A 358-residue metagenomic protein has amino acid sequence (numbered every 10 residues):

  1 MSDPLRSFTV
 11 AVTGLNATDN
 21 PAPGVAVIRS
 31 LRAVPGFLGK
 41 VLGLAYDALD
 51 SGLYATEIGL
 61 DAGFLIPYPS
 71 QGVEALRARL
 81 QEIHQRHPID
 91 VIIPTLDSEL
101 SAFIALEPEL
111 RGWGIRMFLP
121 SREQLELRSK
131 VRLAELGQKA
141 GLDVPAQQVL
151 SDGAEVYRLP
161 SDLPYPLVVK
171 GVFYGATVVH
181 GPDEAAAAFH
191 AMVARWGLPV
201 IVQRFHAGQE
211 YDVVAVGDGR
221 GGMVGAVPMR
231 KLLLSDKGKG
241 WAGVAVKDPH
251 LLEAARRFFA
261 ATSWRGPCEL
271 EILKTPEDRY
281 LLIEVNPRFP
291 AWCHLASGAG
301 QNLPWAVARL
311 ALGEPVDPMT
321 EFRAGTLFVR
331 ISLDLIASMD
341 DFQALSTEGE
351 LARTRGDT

Functional and structural regions predicted by a protein language model:
M1-F118: ATP-binding N-terminal substructure of ATP-dependent carboxylate-amine bond-forming enzymes
A45-D50, D97-E99, E123, G219-G222 (+1 more regions): Short glycine-enriched loops at secondary-structure junctions
V73-A78, L119, L125-V131, V178-H180 (+1 more regions): Short, charged, surface-exposed secondary-structure boundary motifs
H87, K247-T358: ATP-dependent carboxylate activation and anion-phosphoryl transfer catalytic cores that bind Mg-ATP to form
S101-A102, V178, D212: Phosphate- and divalent-cation-binding pockets in alpha/beta enzyme and binding domains that engage nucleotide-derived
E123-G208, D218-G222, P249-H250: Active-site nucleotide/adenylate-binding loops and adjacent lid/helix of ATP-dependent enzymes
G181-S263, L273-L281: Phosphate-binding site of ATP-dependent enzymes
